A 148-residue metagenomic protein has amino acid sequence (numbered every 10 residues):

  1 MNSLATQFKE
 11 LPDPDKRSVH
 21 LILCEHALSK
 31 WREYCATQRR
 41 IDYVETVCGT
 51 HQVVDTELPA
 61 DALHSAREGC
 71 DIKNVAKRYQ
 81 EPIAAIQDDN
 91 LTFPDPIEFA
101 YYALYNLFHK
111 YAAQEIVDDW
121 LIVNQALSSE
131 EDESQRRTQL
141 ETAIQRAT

Functional and structural regions predicted by a protein language model:
M1-T148: Structured binding/interaction patches within domain cores
